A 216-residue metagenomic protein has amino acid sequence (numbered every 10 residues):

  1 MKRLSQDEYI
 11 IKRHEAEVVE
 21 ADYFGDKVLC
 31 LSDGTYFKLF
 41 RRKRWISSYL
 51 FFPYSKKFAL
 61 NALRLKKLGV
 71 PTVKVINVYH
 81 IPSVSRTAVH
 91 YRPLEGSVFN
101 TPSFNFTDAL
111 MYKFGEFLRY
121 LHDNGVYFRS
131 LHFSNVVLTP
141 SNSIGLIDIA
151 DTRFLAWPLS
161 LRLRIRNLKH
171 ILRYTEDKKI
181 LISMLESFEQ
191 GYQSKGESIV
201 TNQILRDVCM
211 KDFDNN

Functional and structural regions predicted by a protein language model:
M1-E17, C209-D214: Juxta-kinase regulatory segment immediately upstream of eukaryotic protein kinase catalytic domains
E8-L94, K113-N124: Conserved ATP-binding subdomain of kinase catalytic cores across diverse folds
L31-G34, P140-I144: Active-site beta-strand-loop-beta-strand hairpin of nuclease catalytic cores that positions key catalytic residues
R44, V98, F154: Conserved protein kinase catalytic core
Y49-F52, P102-F106, P158-S160: Short, solvent-exposed loop/turn segments at secondary-structure boundaries
N61-P71, N100-N135, T139, L168: Conserved kinase catalytic-core helix
A88-P93, S143-I149: A short beta-strand motif that forms the metal-chelation/ATP-contact edge of phosphoryl-transfer active sites
G145-N216: C-lobe/activation-segment region of protein kinase-like
